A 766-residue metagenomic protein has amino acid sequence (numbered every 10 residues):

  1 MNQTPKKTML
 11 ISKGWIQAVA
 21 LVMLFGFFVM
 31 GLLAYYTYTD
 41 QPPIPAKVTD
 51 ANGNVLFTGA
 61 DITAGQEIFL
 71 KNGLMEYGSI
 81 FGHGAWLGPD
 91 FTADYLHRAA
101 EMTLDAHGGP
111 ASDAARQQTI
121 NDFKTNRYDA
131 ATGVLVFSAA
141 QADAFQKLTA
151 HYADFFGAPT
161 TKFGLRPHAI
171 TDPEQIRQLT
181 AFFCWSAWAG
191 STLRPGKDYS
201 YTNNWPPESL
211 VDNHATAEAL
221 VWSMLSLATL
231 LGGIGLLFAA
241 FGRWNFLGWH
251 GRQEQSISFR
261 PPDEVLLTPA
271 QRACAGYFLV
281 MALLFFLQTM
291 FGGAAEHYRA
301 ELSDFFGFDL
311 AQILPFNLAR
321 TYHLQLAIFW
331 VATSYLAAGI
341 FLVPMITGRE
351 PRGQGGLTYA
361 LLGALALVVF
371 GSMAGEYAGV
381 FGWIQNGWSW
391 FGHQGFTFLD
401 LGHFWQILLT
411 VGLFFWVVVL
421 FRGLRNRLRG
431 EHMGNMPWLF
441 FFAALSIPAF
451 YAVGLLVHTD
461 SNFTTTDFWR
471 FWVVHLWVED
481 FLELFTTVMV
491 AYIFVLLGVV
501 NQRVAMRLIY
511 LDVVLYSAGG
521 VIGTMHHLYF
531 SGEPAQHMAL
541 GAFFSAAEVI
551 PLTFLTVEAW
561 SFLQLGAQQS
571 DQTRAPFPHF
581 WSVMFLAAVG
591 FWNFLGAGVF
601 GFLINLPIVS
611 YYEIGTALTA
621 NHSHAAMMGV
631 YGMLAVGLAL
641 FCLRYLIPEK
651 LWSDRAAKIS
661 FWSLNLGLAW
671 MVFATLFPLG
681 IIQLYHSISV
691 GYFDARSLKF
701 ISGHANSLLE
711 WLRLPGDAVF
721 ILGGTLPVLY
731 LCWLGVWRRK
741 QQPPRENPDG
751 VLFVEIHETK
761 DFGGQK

Functional and structural regions predicted by a protein language model:
N2-L10, L247-A273, R429-G430, L565-H579 (+2 more regions): Membrane-interfacial, low-structure loops and terminal tails that flank and connect transmembrane helices in multi-pass
N2-T58: Post-cleavage N-terminal segment of exported redox proteins
I16-Y36, F69, Y77, E218-W244 (+12 more regions): Hydrophobic cores of alpha-helical transmembrane segments in multi-pass integral membrane proteins
L32, T39-L220: Soluble extramembrane regions of membrane proteins in the secretory/endomembrane system
T49-G53, S303-L318, Y612-G615: Perimembrane loop-to-helix junctions flanking transmembrane segments
N204-T229, D263-A273: Cytosolic-side membrane-insertion boundary helix
F391-H403, H432, T465-H475, E533-F544 (+1 more regions): Non-cytosolic membrane-interface motifs at loop->transmembrane helix junctions
A567-T573, I614-G615, C642-A657: Alpha-helical transmembrane segments
